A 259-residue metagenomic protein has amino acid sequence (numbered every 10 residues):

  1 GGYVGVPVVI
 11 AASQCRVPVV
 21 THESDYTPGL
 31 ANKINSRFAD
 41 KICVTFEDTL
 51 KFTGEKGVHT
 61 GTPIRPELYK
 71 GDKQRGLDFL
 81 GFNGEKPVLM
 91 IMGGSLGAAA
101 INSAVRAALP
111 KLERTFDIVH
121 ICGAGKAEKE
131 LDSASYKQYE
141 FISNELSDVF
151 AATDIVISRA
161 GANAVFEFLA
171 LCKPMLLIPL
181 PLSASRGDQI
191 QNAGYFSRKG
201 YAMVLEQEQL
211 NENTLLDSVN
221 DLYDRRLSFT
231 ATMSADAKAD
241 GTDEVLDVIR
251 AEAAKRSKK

Functional and structural regions predicted by a protein language model:
G1-C15: An aromatic- and histidine-rich active-site surface loop
G1-G2, E47, G94, G123 (+3 more regions): Short glycine-/small-residue-rich Rossmann-like dinucleotide-binding loops
S13-Q74, F79: Active-site-proximal region of nucleotide-activated glycan assembly enzymes, centered on histidine/acidic-rich loops
K33-S36, D48-G57, K126-S135, F168 (+1 more regions): Short loop/helix-cap segments at secondary-structure boundaries that form the rim of catalytic
K73-R75, F82-S158, I190-G194, R198 (+1 more regions): Donor-nucleotide binding loops and adjacent catalytic segments primarily of GT-B fold Leloir glycosyltransferases
L146-R186: A donor-sugar binding/catalytic signature common to diverse glycosyltransferases and related nucleotide-sugar
D221-D224, K238-K259: C-terminal alpha-helical cap of glycosyltransferases
L227-A239: A short, well-ordered alpha-helix in the C-terminal region of glycosyltransferases
